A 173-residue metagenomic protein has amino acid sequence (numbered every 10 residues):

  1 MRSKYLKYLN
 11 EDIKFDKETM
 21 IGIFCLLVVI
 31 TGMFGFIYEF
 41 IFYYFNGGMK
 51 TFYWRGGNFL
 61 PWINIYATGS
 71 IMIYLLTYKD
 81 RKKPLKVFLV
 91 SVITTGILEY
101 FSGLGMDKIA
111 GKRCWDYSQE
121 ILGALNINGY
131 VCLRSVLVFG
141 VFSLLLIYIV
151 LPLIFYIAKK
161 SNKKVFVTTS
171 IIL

Functional and structural regions predicted by a protein language model:
M1-L173: Aromatic-rich, lipid-facing transmembrane alpha helices and their immediate juxtamembrane interface loops in integral
